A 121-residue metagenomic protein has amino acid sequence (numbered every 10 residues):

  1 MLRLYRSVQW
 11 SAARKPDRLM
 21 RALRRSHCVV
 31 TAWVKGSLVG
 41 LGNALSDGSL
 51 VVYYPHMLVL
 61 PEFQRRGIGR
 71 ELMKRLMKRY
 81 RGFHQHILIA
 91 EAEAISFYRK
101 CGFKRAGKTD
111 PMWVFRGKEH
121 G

Functional and structural regions predicted by a protein language model:
M1-P16, T109-M112, H120-G121: Short amphipathic alpha-helix that is part of the acyltransferase structural core
K15-R18, L72-R75, Y98-R99: A generic local structural motif
R18-L58: A conserved beta-strand-loop-helix scaffold within acyl/acetyltransferase catalytic domains
M20-A22, K78-R79, G102-F103: Short secondary-structure boundary/capping segments
V59, R65-K78: Conserved acetyl-CoA-binding loop-helix of GNAT-fold acetyltransferases
R70, G82-G117: Conserved active-site alpha-helix within GNAT-family acetyltransferase domains
